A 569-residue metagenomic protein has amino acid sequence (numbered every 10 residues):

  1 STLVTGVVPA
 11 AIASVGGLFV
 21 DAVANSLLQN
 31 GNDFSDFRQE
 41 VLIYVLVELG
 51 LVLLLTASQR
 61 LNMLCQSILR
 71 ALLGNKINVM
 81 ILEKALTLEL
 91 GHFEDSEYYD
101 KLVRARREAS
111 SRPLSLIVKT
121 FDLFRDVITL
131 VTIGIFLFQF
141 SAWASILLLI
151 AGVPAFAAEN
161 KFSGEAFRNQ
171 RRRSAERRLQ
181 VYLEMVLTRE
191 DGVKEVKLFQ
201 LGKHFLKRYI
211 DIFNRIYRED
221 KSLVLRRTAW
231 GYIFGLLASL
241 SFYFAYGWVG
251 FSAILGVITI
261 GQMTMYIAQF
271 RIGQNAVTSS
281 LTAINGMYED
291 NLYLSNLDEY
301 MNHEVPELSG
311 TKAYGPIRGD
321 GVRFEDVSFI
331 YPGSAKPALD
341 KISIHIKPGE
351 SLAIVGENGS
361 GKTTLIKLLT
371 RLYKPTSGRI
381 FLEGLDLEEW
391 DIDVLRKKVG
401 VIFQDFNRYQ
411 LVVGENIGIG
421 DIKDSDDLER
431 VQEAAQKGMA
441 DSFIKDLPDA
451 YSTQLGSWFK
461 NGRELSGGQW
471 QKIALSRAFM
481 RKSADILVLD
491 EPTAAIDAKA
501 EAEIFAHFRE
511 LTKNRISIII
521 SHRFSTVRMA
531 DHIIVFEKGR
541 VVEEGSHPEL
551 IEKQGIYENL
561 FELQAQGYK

Functional and structural regions predicted by a protein language model:
S1-P9, L28-Y44, N62-Q66, E83 (+6 more regions): Membrane-integrated ABC transporters
S1-S58, G134-A166, L240-G247, F251-I260 (+2 more regions): Transmembrane helix-loop-helix hairpins at lipid-water interfaces of multipass membrane proteins, especially the type-1
P9-G16, V52-E94, Y98, F162-F167 (+4 more regions): Juxtamembrane helix-loop junctions of ABC transporter transmembrane domains
A13-V20, N78-L82, D95, Y99 (+10 more regions): Alpha-helical transmembrane segments of polytopic integral membrane proteins, especially the permease/helical cores
R70-L114, E176-E219, N291-N302, S452-T453: Extended non-transmembrane interhelical loops and adjacent amphipathic helices of multipass membrane proteins
T87-L90, H303-P306, A440-I444: Hydrophobic patch in the ABC ATPase nucleotide-binding domain
R172, L201, L225, A245 (+1 more regions): Cytosolic ends of transmembrane helices, especially the final helix of ABC transmembrane type-1 domains
S309-G310, G315-K569: ABC-type nucleotide-binding domain
